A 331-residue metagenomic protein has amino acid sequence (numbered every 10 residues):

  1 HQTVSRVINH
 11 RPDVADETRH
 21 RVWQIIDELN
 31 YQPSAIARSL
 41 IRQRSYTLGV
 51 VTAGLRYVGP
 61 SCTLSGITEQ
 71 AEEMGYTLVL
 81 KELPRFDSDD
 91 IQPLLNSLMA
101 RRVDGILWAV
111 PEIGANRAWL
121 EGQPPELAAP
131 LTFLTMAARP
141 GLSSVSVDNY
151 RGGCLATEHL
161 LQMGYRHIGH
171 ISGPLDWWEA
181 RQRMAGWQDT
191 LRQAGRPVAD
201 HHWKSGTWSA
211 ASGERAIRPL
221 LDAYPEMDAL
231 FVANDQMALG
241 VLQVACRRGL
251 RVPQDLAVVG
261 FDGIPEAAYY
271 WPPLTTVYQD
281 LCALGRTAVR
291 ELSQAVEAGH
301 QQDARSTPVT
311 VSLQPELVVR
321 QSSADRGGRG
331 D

Functional and structural regions predicted by a protein language model:
H1-S45, G327-R329: N-terminal helix-turn-helix DNA-binding module of bacterial transcription factors
H20, Q43-E158, Q162, D222 (+1 more regions): Alpha-helical recognition/docking segments in bacterial nutrient-uptake and carbohydrate-utilization systems
E28-S34, D87-D90, L242: Short gly/ser/thr-rich secondary-structure transition/capping motifs
A53-C62, L80-D90, E112, V145-L155 (+5 more regions): Hinge/beta->alpha junction and helix N-cap segments in small-molecule ligand-binding domains
E73-M74, L127, L191-V198, D222-E226 (+1 more regions): Short helix-capping segments at alpha-helix termini
H167, V198-H202, V252-V258: Short acidic capping loops at alpha-helix termini that bridge into adjacent secondary structure
R218-G330: Flexible loop/turn connectors
